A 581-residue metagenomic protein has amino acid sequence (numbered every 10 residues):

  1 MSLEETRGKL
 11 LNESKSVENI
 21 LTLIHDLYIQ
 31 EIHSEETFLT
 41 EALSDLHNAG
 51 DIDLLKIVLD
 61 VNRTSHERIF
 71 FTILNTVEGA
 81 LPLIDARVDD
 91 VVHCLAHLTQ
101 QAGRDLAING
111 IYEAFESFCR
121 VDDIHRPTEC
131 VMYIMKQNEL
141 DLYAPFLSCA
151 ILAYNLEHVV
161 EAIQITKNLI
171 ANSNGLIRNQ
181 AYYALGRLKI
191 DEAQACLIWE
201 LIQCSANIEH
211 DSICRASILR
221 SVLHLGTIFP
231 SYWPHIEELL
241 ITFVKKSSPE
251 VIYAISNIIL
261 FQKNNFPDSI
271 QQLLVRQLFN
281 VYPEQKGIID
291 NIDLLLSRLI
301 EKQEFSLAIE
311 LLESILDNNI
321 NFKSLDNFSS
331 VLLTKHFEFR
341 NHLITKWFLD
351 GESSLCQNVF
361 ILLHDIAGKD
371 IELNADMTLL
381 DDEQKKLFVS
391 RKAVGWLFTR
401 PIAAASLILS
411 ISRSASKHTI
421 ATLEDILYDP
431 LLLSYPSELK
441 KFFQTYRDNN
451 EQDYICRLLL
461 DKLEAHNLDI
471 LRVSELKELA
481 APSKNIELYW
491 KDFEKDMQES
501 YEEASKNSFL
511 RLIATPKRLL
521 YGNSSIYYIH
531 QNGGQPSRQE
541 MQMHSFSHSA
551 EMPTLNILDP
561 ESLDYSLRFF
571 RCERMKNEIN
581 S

Functional and structural regions predicted by a protein language model:
M1-S581: Non-catalytic all-alpha helical scaffold/repeat segments
